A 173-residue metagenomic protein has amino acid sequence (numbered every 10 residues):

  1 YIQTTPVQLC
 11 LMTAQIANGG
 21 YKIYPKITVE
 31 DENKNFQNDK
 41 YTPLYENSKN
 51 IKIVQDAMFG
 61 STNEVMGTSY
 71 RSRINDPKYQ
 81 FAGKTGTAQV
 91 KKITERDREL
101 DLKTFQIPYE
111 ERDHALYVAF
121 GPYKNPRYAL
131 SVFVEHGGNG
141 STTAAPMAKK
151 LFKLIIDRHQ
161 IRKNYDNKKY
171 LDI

Functional and structural regions predicted by a protein language model:
Y1-P43, K49, M58, T62-R162: Active-site beta-strand/loop architecture of penicillin-binding DD-peptidases
R162-I173: Short, highly charged C-terminal tails/helix-capping segments
